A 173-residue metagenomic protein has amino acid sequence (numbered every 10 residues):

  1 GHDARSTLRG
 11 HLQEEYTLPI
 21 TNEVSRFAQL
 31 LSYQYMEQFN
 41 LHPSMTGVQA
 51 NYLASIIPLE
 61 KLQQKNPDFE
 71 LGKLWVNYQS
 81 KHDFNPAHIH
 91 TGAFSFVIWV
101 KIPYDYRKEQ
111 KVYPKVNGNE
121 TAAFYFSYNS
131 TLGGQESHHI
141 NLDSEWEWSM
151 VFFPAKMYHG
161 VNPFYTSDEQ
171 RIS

Functional and structural regions predicted by a protein language model:
G1-D68, W75-N85, E120: Non-heme Fe(II)/2-oxoglutarate
G72-F152, N162, D168-Q170: Catalytic core of non-heme Fe(II) oxygenases with the double-stranded beta-helix
K156-G160: Short, charged beta-turn/beta-strand-edge "cap" motif at the junction between a beta-strand and an adjacent loop
